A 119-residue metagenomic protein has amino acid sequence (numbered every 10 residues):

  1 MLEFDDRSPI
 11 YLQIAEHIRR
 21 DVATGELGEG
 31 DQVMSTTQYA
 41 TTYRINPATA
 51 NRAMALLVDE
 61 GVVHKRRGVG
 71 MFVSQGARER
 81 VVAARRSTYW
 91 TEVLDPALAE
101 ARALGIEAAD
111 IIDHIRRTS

Functional and structural regions predicted by a protein language model:
M1-V33, T37-T42, A84, T88-S119: Extreme N-terminal segment that seeds HTH/winged-HTH DNA-binding domains in transcriptional regulators
Y11, A55-V62, M71, D95: A general secondary-structure boundary signal
R20, N51-A53, R66-G68, S87: Hydrophobic alpha-helical segments, especially transmembrane helices and their immediate juxtamembrane helical caps
D31-K65: N-terminal helix-turn-helix
S35, V69-Q75: Minor-groove-contacting beta-hairpin "wing" of winged helix-turn-helix DNA-binding domains
R78-A83: Short, charged/polar, Gly/Pro-enriched secondary-structure boundary elements
